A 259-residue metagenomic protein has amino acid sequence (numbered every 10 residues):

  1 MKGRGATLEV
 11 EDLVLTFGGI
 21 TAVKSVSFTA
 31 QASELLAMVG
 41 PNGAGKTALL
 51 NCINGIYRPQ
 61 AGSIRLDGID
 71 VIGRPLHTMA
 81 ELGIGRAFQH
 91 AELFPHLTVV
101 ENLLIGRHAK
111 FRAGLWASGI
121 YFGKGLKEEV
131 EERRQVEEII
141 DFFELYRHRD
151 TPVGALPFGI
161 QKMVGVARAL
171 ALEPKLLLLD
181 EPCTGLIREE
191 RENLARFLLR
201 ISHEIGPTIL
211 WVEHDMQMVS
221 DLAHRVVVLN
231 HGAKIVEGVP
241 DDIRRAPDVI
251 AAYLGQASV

Functional and structural regions predicted by a protein language model:
L8-V10, V23: Conserved structural motif at the start of ABC-family nucleotide-binding domains
V39-P41: The feature captures the beta-strand-to-loop junction immediately N-terminal to the Walker
N54: Helix-to-loop junction immediately C-terminal to a conserved catalytic motif
G62-I69, L82: Conserved ABC transporter NBD signature motif
W116-H148, P152, R196-R200: Conserved ABC ATPase "signature" region
E173: Conserved catalytic motifs of ABC-family nucleotide-binding domains
L177-E181: Catalytic Walker B motif of ABC-type/P-loop ATPase nucleotide-binding domains
